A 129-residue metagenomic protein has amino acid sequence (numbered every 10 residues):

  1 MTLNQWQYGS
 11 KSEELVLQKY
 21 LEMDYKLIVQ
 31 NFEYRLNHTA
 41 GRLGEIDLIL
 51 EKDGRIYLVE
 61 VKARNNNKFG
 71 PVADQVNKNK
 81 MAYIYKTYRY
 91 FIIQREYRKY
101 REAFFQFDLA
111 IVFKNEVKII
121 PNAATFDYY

Functional and structural regions predicted by a protein language model:
M1-R35: Acidic-basic catalytic patches of nuclease active cores, encompassing PD-(D/E)XK and other metal-cofactor nuclease
L3-W6, E14, A63-N115: Catalytic cores of nucleic-acid endonucleases
K26-I56: Active-site metal-binding core of divalent-cation-utilizing nuclease and nuclease-like domains
I46-N67, I84: Conserved catalytic cores of phosphodiester-cleaving nucleases, focusing on short active-site segments
E51-K52, Y100, F105, Y128-Y129: Positively charged, solvent-exposed patches that mediate nucleic-acid binding
R55-Y57, D108, K118: Protein kinase-like catalytic core scaffold
V112-Y129: Short, low-complexity, polybasic intrinsically disordered segments
